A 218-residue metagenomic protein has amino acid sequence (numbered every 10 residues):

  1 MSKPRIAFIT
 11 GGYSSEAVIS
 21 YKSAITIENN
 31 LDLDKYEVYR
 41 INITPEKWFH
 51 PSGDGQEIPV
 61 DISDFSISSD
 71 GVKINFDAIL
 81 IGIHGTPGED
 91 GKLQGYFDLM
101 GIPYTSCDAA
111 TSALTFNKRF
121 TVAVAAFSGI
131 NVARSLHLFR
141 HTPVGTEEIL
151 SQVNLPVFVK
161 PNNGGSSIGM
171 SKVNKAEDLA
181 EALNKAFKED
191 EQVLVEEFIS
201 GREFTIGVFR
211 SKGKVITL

Functional and structural regions predicted by a protein language model:
M1-A110, L114-F116, F120, F127 (+1 more regions): ATP-binding N-terminal substructure of ATP-dependent carboxylate-amine bond-forming enzymes
S20, A133-H137, V157-N184, E203-T205: Glycine-rich phosphate-binding loop of ATP-grasp-fold ATP-dependent ligases
G55-P59, A123-A126, S151-V153, A176 (+1 more regions): Short, hinge-like loop/turn segments at secondary-structure boundaries
Y104-S106, R134, V159, V195: General beta-strand structural signal in soluble alpha/beta enzymes
V124-V132, K185: Basic phosphate/pyrophosphate-binding loop/patch that engages nucleotide-derived ligands
A125-A126, L150-M170, D190-S200: ATP-grasp fold ATP-binding core
N174-L218: Phosphate-binding site of ATP-dependent enzymes
